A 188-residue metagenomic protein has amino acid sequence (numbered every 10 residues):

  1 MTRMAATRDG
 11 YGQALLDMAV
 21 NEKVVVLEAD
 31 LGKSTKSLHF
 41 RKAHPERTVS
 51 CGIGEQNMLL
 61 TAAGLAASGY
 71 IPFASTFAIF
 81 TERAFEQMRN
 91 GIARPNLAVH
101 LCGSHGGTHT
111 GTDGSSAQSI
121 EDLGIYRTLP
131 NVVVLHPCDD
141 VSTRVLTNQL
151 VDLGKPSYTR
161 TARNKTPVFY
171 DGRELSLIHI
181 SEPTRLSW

Functional and structural regions predicted by a protein language model:
M1-T166, E174-S176: Thiamine diphosphate
I178-W188: Single conserved hydrophobic/aromatic residue that forms the stacking wall/gate of nucleotide- or nucleobase-binding
